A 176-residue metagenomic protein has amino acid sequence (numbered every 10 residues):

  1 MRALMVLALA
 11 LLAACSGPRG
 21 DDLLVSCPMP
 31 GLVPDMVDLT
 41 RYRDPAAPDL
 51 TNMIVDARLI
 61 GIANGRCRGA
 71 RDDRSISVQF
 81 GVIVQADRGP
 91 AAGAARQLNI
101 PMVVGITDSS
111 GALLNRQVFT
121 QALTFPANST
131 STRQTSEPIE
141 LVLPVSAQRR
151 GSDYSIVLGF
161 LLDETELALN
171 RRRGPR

Functional and structural regions predicted by a protein language model:
M1-A8: Sec-dependent signal peptide recognition, specifically the positively charged N-region followed immediately by
L11-A14: C-terminal motif of bacterial Sec signal peptides marking the signal peptidase cleavage site
S16-R19: Bacterial signal peptide processing site
L23-A47: Post-signal peptide N-terminal segment of mature Sec-exported envelope proteins
P48-D56, N64-Q79, R88-R96, A147-R149: Short, solvent-exposed beta-strand/turn "edge" segments of beta-rich domains on protein surfaces
L98-L113, L158-F160: Extended low-complexity, serine/threonine- and proline-enriched intrinsically disordered segments
T120-Y154, T165: Short, solvent-exposed, Trp/other aromatic-anchored flexible loops in extracytoplasmic proteins
L161-N170: Short acidic/polar inter-strand loop motif in beta-rich domains
